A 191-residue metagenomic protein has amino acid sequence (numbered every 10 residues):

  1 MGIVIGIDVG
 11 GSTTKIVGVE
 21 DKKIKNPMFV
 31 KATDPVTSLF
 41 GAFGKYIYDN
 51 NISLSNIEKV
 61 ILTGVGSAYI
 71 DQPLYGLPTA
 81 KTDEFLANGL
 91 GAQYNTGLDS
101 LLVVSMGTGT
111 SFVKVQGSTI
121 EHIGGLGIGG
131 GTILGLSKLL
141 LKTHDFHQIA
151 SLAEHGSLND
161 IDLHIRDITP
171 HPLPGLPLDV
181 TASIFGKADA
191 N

Functional and structural regions predicted by a protein language model:
G2-D8, I57-I61, L101-S105, G125: Short glycine-aspartate micro-motif
I3-G41, K45, I120: Short glycine-rich, Thr/Ser-proximal phosphate-binding strand/loop in the N-terminal lobe of ATP-dependent enzymes
D8-T13, V65, V104-G109, G127-G130: A short acidic Gly-Thr/Ser loop motif
V30, P78, T119-L126, L134-L139: Flexible, glycine/proline-enriched loop segments at strand-loop-helix junctions that form or flank small-ligand binding
F43-E58, N191: Phosphate/pyrophosphate-binding loops at sites that engage ATP/ADP/AMP, CoA/4′-phosphopantetheine, polyphosphate
I70-V104, T108-T119: Conserved phosphate-binding catalytic cores of ATP/NTP-utilizing and phosphoryl-transfer enzymes
K138-N191: Active-site rim beta-loop-alpha module in soluble metabolic enzymes
